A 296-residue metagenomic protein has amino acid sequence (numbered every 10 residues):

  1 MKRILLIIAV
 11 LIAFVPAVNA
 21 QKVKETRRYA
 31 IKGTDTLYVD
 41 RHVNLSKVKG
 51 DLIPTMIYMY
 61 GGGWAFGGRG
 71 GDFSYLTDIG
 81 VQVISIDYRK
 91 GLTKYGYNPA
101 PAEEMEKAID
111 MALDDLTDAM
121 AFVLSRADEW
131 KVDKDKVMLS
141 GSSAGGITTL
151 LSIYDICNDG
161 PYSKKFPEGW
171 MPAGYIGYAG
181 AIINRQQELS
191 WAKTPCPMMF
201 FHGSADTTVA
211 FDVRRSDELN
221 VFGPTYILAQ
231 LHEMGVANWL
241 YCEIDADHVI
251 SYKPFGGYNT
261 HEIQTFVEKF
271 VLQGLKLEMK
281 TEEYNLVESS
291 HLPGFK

Functional and structural regions predicted by a protein language model:
M1-V23: Bacterial Sec-dependent N-terminal signal peptides
A20-D51: N-terminal cap/lid segment of alpha/beta-hydrolase-fold proteins
K47-I53, Y58-G96, N184-R185, T207-F211: Short substrate-entry loop that stabilizes the transition state in hydrolases
Y88-D110, Y252-P254: Cap/lid segment of the alpha/beta-hydrolase catalytic domain
E103-D128: Alpha/beta-hydrolase active-site loop
A121-T194: Primarily recognizes the serine-hydrolase "nucleophile elbow" in alpha/beta-hydrolase and SGNH/GDSL folds
S163-G235: The feature captures the conserved acid-bearing segment of alpha/beta-hydrolase catalytic domains
H232-K296: C-terminal catalytic histidine-bearing segment of alpha/beta-hydrolase fold enzymes
